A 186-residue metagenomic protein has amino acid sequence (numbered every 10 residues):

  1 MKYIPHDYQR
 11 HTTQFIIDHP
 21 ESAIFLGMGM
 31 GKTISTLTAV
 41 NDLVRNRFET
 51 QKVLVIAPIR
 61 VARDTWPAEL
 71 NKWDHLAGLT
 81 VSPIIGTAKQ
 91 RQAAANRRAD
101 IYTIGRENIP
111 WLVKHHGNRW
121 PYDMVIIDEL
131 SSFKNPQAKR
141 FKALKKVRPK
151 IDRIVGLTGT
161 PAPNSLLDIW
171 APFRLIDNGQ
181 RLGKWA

Functional and structural regions predicted by a protein language model:
M1-K150, K184-A186: SF2 helicase/translocase NTPase motor core, specifically the RecA-like lobe 1 inter-motif segment between Walker
G27-G29, I151-L166, R174: Conserved helicase ATPase motor motifs in RecA-like P-loop NTPase domains
L37, E69, S165-I176: PAPS/PAP-binding and catalytic site of the sulfotransferase fold
Q137-V147, P161, S165-I169, Q180: Helical "lid/switch" subdomain of P-loop NTPase nucleotide-binding domains
G159-T160, R174-A186: Interdomain motor-coupling "hinge/lid" segment immediately C-terminal to the ATP-binding subdomain of NTP-driven enzymes
